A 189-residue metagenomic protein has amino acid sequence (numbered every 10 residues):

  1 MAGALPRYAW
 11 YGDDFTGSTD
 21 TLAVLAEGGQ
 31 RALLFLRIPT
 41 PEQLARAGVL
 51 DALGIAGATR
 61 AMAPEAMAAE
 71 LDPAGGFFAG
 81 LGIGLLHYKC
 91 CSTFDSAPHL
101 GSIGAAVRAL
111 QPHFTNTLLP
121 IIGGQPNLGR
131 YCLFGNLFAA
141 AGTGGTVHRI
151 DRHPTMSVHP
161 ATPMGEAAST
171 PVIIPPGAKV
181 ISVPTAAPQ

Functional and structural regions predicted by a protein language model:
A2-V49, A69-P73, G124-N127: N-terminal basic/disordered segments at the start of proteins
L5-P6, D51, A63-M67, G75-C90 (+1 more regions): Cap/lid and interdomain-hinge subdomains that line or gate substrate/regulatory clefts in soluble alpha/beta enzymes
F15, A58, C91: Anionic group-transfer/hydrolysis microenvironments
L50-T59: A structural-propensity feature for long, helix-poor, extended segments
